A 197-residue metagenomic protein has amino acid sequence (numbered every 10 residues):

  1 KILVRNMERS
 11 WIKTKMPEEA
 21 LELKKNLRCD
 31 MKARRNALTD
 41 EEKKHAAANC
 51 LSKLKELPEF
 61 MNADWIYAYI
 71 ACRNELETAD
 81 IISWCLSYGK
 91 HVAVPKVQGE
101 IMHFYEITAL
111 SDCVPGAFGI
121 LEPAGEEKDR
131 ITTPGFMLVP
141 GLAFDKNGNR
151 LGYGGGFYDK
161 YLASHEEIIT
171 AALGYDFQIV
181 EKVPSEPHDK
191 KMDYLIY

Functional and structural regions predicted by a protein language model:
I2-M7: Extreme N-terminal basic, low-complexity initiation segments that serve as generic localization/processing leaders
E8-T132: N-terminal active-site beta-alpha-beta segment that forms phosphate/nucleotide-binding and substrate-recognition loops
E100-Y197: Conserved phosphate- and dinucleotide-binding cores of soluble alpha/beta proteins, encompassing both enzyme active
